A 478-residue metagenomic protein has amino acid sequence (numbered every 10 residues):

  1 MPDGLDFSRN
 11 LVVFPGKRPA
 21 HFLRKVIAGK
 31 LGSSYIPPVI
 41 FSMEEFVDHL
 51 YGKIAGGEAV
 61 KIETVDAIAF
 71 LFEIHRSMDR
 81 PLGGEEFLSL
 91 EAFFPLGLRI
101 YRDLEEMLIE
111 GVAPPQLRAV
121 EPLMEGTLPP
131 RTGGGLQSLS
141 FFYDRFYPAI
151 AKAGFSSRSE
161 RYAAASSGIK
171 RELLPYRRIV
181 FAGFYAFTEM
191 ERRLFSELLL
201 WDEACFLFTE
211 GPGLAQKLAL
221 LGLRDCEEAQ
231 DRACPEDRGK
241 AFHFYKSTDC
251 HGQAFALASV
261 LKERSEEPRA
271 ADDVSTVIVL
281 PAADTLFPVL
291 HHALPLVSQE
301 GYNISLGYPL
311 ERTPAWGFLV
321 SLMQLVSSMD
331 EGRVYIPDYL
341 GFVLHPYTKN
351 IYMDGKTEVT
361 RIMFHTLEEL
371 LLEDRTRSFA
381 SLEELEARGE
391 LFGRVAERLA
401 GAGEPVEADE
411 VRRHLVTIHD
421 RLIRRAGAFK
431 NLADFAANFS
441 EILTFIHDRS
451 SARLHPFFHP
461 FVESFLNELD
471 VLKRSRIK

Functional and structural regions predicted by a protein language model:
M1-K478: Polyanion-engaging groove/track-forming segments
